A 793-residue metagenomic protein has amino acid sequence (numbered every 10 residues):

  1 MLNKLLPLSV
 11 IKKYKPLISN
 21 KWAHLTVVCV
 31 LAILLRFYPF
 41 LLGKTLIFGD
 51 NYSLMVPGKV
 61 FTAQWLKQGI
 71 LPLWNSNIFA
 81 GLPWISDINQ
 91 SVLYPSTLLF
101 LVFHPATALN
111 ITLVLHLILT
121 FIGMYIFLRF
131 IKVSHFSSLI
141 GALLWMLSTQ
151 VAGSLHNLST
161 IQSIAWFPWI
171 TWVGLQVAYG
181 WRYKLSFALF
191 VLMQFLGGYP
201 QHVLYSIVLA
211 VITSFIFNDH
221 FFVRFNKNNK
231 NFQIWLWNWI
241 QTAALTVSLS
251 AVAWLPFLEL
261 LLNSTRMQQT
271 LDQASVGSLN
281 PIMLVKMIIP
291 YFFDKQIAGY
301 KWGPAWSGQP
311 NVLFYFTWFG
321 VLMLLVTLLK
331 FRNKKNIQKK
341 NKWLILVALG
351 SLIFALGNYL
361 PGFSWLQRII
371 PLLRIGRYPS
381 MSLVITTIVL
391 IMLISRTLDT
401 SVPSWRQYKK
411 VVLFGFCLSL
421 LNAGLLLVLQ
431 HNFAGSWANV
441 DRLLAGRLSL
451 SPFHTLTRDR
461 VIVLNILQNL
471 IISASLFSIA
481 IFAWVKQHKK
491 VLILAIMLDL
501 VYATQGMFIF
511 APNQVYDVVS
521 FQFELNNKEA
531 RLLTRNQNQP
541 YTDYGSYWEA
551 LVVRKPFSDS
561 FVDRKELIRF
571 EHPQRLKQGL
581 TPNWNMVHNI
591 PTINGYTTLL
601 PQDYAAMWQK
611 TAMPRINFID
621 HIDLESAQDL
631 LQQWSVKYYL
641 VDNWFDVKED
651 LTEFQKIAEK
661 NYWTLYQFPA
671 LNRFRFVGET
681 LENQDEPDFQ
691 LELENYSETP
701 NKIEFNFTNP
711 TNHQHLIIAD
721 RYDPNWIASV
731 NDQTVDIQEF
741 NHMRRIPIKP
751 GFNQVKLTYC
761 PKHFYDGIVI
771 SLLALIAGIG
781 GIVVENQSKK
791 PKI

Functional and structural regions predicted by a protein language model:
L2-K702, L716-R721: Conserved luminal/periplasmic juxtamembrane motif of membrane-embedded glycan-processing enzymes
I353, E625, N661, N672 (+1 more regions): Active-site-proximal, structured, solvent-exposed surfaces of multi-pass membrane proteins that position macromolecular
